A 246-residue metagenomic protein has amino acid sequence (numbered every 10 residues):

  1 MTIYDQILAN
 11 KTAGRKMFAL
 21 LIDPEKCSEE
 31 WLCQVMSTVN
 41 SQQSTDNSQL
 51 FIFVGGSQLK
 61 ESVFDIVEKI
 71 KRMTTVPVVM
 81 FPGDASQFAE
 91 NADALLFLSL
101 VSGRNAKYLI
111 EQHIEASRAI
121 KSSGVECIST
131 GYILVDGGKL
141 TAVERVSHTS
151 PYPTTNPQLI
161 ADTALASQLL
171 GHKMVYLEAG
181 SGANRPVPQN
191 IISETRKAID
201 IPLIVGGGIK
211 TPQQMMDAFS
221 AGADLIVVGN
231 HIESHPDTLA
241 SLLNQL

Functional and structural regions predicted by a protein language model:
M1-V76, H148-M174: Conserved N-terminal beta1-alpha1 strand-loop-helix module at the mouth
D5-E25, E126-P151, P188-K197: N-terminal small/glycine-rich loop or linker at the start of catalytic domains across soluble metabolic enzymes
K16-I22, I52-V54, V78-M80, L95-F97 (+4 more regions): Hydrophobic faces of well-ordered beta-strands that scaffold small-molecule active sites in alpha/beta enzyme cores
F53-L59, A94, L98-L109, A179-G182 (+2 more regions): Glycine-rich phosphate-binding active-site loops on the catalytic face of alpha/beta enzymes
V63-D84, A116-I128, R185-T211, S241-L246: Alpha-helix-loop-beta-strand connector modules within alpha/beta enzyme cores
E68, L165, S193, M216-D217: Alpha-helical segments flanking ligand/cofactor-binding loops in enzyme cores
M80, D84-F97, A198-V228: Catalytic cores of alpha/beta
Q87-Q168: Conserved anion-binding
